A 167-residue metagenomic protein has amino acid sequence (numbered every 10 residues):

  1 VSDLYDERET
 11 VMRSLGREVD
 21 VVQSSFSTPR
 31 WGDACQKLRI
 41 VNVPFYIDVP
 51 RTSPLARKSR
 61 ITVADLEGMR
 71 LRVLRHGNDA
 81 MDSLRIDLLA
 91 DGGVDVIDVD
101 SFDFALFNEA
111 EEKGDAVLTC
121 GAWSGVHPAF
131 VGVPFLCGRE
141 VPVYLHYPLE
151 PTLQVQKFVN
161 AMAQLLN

Functional and structural regions predicted by a protein language model:
V1-D6, V73-L74, G92-F104: Short beta-strand-to-loop elements that line the ligand-binding cleft of bilobed periplasmic-binding protein-like
V1-P29: Central regulatory/effector-binding core of bacterial HTH transcription factors
S14-S24, F45, V94, A110-L118: Alpha-to-beta junction loops
S27, H76, A122: Flexible loop residues that form catalytic and substrate-binding hotspots at small-molecule/glycan-binding clefts
W31, M69-G92, V155: Secondary-structure junction motif
G32-L38, N42-V43, A105-Q154: Beta-alpha-beta core module
A34-F45, V49-L71, Q156: Flexible hinge/capping segments at coil-to-helix
A64-E67, P142-N167: Extended ligand-binding regions for polar small-molecule ligands
